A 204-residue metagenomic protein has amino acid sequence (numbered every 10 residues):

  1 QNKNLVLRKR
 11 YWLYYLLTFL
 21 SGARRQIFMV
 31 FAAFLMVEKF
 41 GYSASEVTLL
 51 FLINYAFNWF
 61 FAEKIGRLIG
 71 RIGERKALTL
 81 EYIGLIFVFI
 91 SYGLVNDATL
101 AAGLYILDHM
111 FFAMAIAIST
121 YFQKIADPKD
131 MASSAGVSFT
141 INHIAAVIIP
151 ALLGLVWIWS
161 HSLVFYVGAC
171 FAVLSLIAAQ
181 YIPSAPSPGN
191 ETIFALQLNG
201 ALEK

Functional and structural regions predicted by a protein language model:
V30-V47: Short amphipathic helix-loop junctions that connect adjacent transmembrane helices in Major Facilitator Superfamily/SLC
F34, I148-V164: Transmembrane alpha-helix termini and helix-breaking/packing motifs in multi-pass membrane transporters
A44-S45, P128-S138: Loop-to-transmembrane helix entry/capping segments in MFS-fold secondary transporters and related SLC/MFSD carriers
F61-G73, W157-I158: Helix-to-loop junctions at the C-terminal end of transmembrane segments in multipass secondary transporters
K76-S91, A169: Structural signature of the two symmetry-related core transmembrane helices
T99-A113: Hydrophobic core of transmembrane alpha-helices in multi-pass small-molecule transporters, especially MFS/SLC-type
A113-A126: Intracellular juxtamembrane helix-capping segments at the cytosolic ends of symmetry-related transmembrane helices
A169-E203: Multi-pass alpha-helical transporter architecture, strongest for 12-TM Major Facilitator/SLC carriers used
